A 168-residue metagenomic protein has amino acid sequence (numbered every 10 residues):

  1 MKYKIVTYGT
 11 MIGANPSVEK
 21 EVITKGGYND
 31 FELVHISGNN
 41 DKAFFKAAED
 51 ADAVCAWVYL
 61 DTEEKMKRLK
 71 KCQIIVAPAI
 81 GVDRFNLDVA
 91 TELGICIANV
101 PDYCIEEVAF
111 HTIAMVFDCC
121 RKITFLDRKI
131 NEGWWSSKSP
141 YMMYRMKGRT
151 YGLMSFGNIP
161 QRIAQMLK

Functional and structural regions predicted by a protein language model:
M1-A51: N-terminal glycine-/charge-rich "phosphate-binding" loop or analogous flexible N-terminal tail
K2, C72, K147-T150: Phosphate-coordination loops involved in phosphoryl transfer and adenosine-cofactor binding
M11-G13, S37-N40, W57-D61, A79-V82 (+1 more regions): Short beta->alpha connector loops
P16, P140-K168: Rossmann-like dinucleotide/phosphate-binding beta-alpha-beta segment
L33-N39, A56-Y59, N131-S139: Short gly/ser/thr-rich secondary-structure transition/capping motifs
D41-F44, T62-K65, M142: Acidic, amphipathic alpha-helical patches
E49-I130, I163: Phosphate/diphosphate ligand-binding glycine-rich loop within oxidoreductases
